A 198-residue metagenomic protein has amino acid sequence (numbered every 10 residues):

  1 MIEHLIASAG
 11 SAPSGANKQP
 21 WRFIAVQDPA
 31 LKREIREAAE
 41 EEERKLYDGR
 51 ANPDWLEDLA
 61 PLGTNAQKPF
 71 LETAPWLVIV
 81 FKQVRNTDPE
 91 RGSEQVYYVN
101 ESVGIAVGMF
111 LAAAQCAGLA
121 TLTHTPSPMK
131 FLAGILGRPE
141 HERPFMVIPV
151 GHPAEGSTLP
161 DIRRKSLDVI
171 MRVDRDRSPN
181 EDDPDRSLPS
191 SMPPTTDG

Functional and structural regions predicted by a protein language model:
H4-A9, V78, V84-I135: Small-aliphatic-rich amphipathic alpha-helix that forms the alpha element of a beta-alpha
A7-G10, P61-N65, L132-G134, S157: Glycine-rich, charged/polar anion/phosphate-binding loops that engage phosphate groups from diverse ligands
G10-N17: Glycine-rich phosphate/pyrophosphate-binding beta-alpha loops
P20-W21, A74-L77, F145: Short, surface-exposed beta-edge/turn micro-motifs
A25-V103: Glycine/small-residue-rich phosphate/adenosyl-binding loop
E43-A51, G137-P160: A glycine-rich helix N-cap at a beta->alpha junction
M146-G198: C-terminal helix-cap and adjacent tail motif
